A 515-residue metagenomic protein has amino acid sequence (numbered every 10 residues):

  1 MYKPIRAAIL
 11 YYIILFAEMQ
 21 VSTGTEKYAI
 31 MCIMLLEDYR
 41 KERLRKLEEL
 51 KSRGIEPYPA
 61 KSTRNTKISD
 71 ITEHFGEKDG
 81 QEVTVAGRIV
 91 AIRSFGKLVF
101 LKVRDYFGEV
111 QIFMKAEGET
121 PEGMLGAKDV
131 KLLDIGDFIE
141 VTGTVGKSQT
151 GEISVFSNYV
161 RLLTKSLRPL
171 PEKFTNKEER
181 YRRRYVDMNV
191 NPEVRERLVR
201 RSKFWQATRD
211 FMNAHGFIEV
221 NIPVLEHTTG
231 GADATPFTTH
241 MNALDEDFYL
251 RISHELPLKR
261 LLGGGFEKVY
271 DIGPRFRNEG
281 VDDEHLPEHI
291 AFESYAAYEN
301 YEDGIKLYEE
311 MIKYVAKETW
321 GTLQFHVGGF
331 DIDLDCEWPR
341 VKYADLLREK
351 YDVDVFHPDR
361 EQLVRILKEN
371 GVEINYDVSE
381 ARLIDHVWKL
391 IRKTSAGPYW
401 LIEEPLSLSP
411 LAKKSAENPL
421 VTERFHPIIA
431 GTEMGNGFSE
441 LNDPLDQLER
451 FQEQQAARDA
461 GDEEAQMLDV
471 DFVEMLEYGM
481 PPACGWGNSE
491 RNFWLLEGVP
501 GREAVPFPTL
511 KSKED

Functional and structural regions predicted by a protein language model:
Y2-P4, L10-L15, V21, Y28-C32 (+1 more regions): Short terminal hydrophobic/aromatic SLiMs and anchors at protein ends
P4, S22, W205, D210 (+2 more regions): Append "with occasional cross-activation on large, charged helical scaffolds in nucleic-acid assemblies
M34-R43: Short, 15-30-residue, compositionally biased linear elements with alpha-helical propensity or flexible coil
L36, L47-R53, P57-D303, K313 (+2 more regions): Class II aminoacyl-tRNA synthetase-like tRNA-binding/catalytic domains
A214-E219, K317-H326: Surface-exposed helix-capping loop/turn segments at secondary-structure junctions
P223-Y314, T322, I332-D333, E337-D515: A translation/RNA-centric and nucleic-acid-associated enzymatic feature enriched in Class II aminoacyl-tRNA synthetases
